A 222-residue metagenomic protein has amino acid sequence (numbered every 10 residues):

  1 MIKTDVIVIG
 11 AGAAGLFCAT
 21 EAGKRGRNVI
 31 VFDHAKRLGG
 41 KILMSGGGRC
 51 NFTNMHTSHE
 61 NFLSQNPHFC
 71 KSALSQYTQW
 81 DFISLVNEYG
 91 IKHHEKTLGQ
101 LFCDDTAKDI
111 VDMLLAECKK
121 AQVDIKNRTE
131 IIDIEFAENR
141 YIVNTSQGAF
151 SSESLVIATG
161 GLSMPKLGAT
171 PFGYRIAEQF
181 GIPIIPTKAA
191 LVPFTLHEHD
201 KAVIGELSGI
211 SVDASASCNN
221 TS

Functional and structural regions predicted by a protein language model:
M1-K3, A137: Short helix-loop-beta connector
T4-V31: N-terminal Rossmann-like FAD-binding beta1-loop-alpha1 element of flavoenzymes
V8, G12-A13, R37, G161-S163: Residue-level detector of alpha-helix initiation sites
I9, M44, I157-A158: Redox-cofactor binding/interface segments in oxidoreductases and associated redox assembly factors
A11, H34, A189: Cofactor-binding loop segments of dinucleotide-utilizing enzymes, especially the Rossmann-like FAD- and NAD(P)+-binding
F17, E21, H34, I42 (+2 more regions): Hydrophobic/aromatic ligand-binding patch that stacks against planar heteroaromatic rings of cofactors or nucleotides
H34-D124, T129: Conserved N-terminal/central alpha/beta ligand/cofactor-binding core
K108, E117-S222: Predominantly flavin-linked oxidoreductase catalytic cores and closely associated redox partners
